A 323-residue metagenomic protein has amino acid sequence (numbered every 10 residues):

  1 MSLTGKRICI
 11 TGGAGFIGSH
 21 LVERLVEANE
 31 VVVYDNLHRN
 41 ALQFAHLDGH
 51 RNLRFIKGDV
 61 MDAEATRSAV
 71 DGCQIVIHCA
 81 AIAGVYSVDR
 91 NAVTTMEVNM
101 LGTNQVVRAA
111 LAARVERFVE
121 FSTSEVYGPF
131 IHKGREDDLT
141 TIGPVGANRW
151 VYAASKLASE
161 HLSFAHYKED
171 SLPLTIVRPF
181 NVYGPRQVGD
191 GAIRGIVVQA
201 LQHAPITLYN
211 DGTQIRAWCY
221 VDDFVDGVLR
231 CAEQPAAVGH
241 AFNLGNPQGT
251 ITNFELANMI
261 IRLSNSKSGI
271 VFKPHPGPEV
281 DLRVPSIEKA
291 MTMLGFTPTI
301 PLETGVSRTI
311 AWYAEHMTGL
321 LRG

Functional and structural regions predicted by a protein language model:
M1-R178, H316: N-terminal Rossmann-like NAD(P)+-binding domain of SDR-like oxidoreductases, especially those catalyzing
R7, E288, L302-G323: Amphipathic terminal alpha-helices
L21, V228-A232, A257-I260, V306-Y313: Hydrophobic "lid"/C-terminal helical patch of Rossmann-like NAD(P)-dependent dehydrogenase/epimerase domains
R51, D137-G143, D170-S171, V197-L208 (+1 more regions): A short C-terminal helix-loop "cap" of Rossmann-like NAD(P)-dependent dehydrogenase/epimerase domains
M61, R90, V98-L101, W150 (+8 more regions): Residue-level signal for the nucleotide or nucleotide-sugar donor/cofactor binding architecture
V76, F224, V228, L244 (+3 more regions): Non-catalytic, hydrophobic alpha-helical segments
I131, L157, P173, V182-G195 (+6 more regions): Glycine/proline-rich active-site loop of Rossmann-fold NAD(P)-dependent oxidoreductases
D211, G239-N243, I251-A257, N265-L282 (+1 more regions): C-terminal "lid/loop" region of Rossmann-like NAD(P)-dependent oxidoreductases
